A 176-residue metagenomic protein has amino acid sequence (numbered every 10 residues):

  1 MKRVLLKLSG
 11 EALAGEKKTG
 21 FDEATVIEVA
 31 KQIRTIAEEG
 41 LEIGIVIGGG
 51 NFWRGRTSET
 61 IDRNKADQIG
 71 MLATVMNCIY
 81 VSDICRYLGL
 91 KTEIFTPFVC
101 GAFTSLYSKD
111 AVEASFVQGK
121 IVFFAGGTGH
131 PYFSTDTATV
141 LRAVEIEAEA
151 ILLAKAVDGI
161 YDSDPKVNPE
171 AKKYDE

Functional and structural regions predicted by a protein language model:
M1-E42: N-terminal glycine-/serine-/threonine-rich phosphate-binding loop
L5-S9, I47-G48, F95, F124-G126 (+1 more regions): Short beta-strand segments
K7, R56-N64, V99-I121, P131-E176: Active-site phosphate/oxyanion-binding loops
T25, V29-Q32, G127-T128, A171-E176: Polyanion-binding loop/helix "lid" in catalytic or ligand-binding cores
A37, I79-G89, L141-E149: Alpha-helix C-terminal capping segments
G40-G44, G119-V122: Loop/turn-to-beta-strand initiation segments
I43, K91-T92, I151: Hydrophobic anchor at the start of a short beta-strand that flanks the dinucleotide cofactor-binding loop
S58-T104: Glycine/small-residue-rich loop that forms an oxyanion/phosphate-binding "nest" at active or ligand-binding sites
